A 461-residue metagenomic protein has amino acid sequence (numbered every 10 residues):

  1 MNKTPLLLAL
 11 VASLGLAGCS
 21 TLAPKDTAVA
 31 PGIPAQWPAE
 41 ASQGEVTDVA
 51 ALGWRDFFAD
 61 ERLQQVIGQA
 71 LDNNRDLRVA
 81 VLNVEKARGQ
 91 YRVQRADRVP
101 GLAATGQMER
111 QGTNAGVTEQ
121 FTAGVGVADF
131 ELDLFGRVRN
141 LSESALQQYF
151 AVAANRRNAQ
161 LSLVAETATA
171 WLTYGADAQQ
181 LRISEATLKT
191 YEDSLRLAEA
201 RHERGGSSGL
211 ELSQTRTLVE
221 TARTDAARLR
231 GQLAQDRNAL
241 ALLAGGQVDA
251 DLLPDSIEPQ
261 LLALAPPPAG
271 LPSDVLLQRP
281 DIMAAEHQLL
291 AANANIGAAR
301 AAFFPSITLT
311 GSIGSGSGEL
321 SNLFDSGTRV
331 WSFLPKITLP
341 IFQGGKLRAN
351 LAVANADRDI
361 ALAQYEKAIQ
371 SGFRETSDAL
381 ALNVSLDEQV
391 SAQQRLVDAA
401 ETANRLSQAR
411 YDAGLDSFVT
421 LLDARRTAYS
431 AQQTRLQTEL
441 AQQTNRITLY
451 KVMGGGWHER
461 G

Functional and structural regions predicted by a protein language model:
N2-D72, L146, R230-L277, E319 (+2 more regions): Terminal intrinsically disordered/low-complexity segments used for targeting and assembly
K3, V138, A154-L271, L382 (+1 more regions): Periplasmic alpha-helical coiled-coil/stalk elements that build and connect Gram-negative outer-membrane
Q43-E45, V49-F58, L63, G68 (+6 more regions): Small/polar, glycine/serine/threonine/aspartate-rich low-complexity segments that form flexible
D48, D56, L71, V93 (+8 more regions): Amphipathic alpha-helical coiled-coil scaffold segments and their short linker/junction regions
R62, Q69, D76, V127 (+25 more regions): Surface positions of alpha-helical coiled-coils, especially the charged/polar e/g heptad sites that form inter-helical
R78-A96, T105-Q107: Short, acidic/charged, Gly/Pro-enriched secondary-structure junctions
V79, R95, L132-Q160, L210 (+6 more regions): Sec/SRP-type N-terminal targeting helices
E192-L195, T221-A250, A299, R395-M453: Short segments within alpha-helical structural elements
